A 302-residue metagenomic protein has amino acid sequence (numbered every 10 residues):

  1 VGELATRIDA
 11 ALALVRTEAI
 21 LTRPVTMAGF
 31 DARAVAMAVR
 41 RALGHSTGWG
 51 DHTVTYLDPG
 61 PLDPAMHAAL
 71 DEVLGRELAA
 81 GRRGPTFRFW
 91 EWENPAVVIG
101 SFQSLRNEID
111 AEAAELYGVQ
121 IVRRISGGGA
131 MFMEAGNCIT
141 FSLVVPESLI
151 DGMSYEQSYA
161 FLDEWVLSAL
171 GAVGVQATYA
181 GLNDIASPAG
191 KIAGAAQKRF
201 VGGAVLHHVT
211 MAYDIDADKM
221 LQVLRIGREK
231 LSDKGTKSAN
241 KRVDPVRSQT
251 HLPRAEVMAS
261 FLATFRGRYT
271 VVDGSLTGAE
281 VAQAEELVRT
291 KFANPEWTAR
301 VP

Functional and structural regions predicted by a protein language model:
V1-T17: N-terminal alpha-helical targeting/anchoring segments
I8, A19-E112, L116, R124 (+2 more regions): Active-site loop/lid in soluble adenylation, ligation, and acyl-transfer enzymes
P59-G60, W92, S101-F102, R124-I125 (+4 more regions): Fold-independent oxyanion-binding glycine-rich loops and adjacent beta-strand/coil segments at enzyme active sites
A96, R123-I125, A186, G190: Short glycine- and Lys/Arg-enriched binding-loop motifs that mark or flank ligand-binding interfaces
A111, M131, G136-G267, R289-P302: Catalytic beta-strand/loop module used to bind and position nucleotide/cofactor moieties in cofactor-attachment
G118-C138: Glycine/serine-rich anion-binding loops at beta->alpha junctions that coordinate negatively charged ligand groups
